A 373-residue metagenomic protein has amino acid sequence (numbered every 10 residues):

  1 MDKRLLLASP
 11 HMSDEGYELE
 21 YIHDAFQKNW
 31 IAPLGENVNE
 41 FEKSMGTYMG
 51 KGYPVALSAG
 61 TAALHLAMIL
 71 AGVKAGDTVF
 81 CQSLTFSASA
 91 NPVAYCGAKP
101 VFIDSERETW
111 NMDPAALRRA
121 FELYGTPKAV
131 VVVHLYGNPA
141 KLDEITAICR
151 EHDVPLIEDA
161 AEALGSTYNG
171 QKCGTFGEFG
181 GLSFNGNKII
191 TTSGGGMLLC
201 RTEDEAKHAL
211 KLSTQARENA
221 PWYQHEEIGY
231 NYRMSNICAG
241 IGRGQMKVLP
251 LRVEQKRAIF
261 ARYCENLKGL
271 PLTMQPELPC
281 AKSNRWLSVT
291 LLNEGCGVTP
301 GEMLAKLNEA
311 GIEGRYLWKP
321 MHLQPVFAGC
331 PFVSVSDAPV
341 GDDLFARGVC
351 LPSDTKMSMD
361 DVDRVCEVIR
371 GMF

Functional and structural regions predicted by a protein language model:
M1-L70, K74, V132, R150 (+2 more regions): Conserved PLP-binding active-site segment in aminotransferase class I/II-type PLP enzymes
E36-K43, Y48-G52, A115, R119 (+5 more regions): PLP-dependent aminotransferase class I/II
H65-Y124: Conserved PLP-anchoring active-site segment centered on the Schiff-base-forming lysine
D77, S83-T85, D104-E106, A160 (+3 more regions): Nucleotide-sugar donor-binding loop of glycosyltransferases
N91-V93, I148, I189, I237: Hydrophobic/aromatic ligand-binding patch that stacks against planar heteroaromatic rings of cofactors or nucleotides
C96, E151-H152, A310: Helix C-cap/helix->beta junction micro-motif
E108-T192, M197-L199, D204, T299: Active-site phosphate-binding strand-loop segment of PLP-dependent enzymes
